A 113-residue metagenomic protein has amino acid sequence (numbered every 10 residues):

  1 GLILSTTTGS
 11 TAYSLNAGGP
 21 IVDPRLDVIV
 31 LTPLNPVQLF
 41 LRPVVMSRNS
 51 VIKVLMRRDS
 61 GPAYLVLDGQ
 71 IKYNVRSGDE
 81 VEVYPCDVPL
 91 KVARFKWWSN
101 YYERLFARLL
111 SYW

Functional and structural regions predicted by a protein language model:
G1-S5: AMP-binding/adenylate-forming core of the ANL superfamily
T8: Oxyanion-binding "anion nests"
T11-W113: Catalytic phosphate-donor-binding core of small-molecule kinases
